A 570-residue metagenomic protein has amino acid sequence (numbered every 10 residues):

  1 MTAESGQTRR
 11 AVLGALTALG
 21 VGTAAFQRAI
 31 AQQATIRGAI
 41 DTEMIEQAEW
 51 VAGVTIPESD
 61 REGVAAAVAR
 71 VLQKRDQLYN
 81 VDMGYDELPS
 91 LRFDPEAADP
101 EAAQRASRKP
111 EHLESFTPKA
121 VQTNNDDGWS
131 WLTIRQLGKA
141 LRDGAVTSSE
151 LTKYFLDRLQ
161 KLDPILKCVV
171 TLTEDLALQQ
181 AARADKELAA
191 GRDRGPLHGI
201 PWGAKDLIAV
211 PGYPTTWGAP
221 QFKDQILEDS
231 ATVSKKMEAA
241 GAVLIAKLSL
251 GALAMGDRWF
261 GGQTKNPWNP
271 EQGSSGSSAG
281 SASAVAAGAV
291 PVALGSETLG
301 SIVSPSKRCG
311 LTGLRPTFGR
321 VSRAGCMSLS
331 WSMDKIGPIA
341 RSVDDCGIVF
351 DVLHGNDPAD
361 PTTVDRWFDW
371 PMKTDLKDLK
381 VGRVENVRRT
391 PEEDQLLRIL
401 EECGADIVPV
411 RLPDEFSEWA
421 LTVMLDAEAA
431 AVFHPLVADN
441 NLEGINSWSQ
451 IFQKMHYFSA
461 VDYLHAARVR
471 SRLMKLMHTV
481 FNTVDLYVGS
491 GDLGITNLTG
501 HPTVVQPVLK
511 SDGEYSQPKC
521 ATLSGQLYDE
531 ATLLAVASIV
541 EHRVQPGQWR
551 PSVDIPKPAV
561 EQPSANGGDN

Functional and structural regions predicted by a protein language model:
T2-G20: N-terminal secretory signal peptides and thylakoid transit peptides that target proteins across membranes
F26-A66, D82-S90: C-terminal segment of N-terminal export signals and the immediately downstream linker at the start of the mature
I56-V64, V68-L299, R398: Gly/Ser-rich catalytic/binding loops embedded in alpha/beta enzyme cores
H112-A120, R315-D394, V544-N570: A short helix-breaking turn/cap at a secondary-structure junction
S115-D126, L197-W217, D375-V384, A420-M474 (+2 more regions): Short helix-loop capping/hinge segments that flank enzyme active sites or metal/cofactor-binding pockets
G144, G199, A239, V243-I245 (+7 more regions): Glycine-rich, small-residue loops and helix-cap segments that act as flexible hinges at active-site edges
A145, E150-L156, A182, K186 (+5 more regions): Acyltransferase
D229-L353, S490, N497-L509, Y515-T522: Short glycine/serine-rich loop segments
